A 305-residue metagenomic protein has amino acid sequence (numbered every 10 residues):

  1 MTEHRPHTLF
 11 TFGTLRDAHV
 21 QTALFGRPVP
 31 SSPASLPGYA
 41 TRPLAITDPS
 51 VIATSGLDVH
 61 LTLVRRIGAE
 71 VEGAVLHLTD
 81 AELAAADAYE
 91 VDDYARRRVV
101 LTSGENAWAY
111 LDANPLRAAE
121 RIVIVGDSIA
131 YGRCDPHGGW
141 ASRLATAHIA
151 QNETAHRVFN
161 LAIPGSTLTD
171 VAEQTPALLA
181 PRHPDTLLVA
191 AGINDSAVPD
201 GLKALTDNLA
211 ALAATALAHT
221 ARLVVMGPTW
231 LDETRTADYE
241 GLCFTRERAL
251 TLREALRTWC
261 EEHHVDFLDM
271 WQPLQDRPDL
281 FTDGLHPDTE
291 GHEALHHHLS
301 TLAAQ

Functional and structural regions predicted by a protein language model:
T2-R121: Glycine-aromatic micro-motifs
T11, I124-V125, N160, V225 (+1 more regions): A structural signal for the hydrophobic beta-strands that form the central parallel beta-sheet of Rossmann-like
L15, D127-S128, I193: Active-site metal-binding loops of divalent metal-dependent hydrolases
D17, A130, Q272: Short, glycine/acidic-enriched loop or turn micro-motifs at the edges of active sites
L63-G68, I124, T186-G192: Short, basic/glycine-rich phosphate-binding loops at helix/coil junctions that contact nucleotide phosphates
N114-P164, Q174-H183: Serine-esterase "nucleophile elbow" of acetyl-processing enzymes
T146, T154, A172-Q305: Alpha-helical cap/lid subdomain in secreted, periplasmic, or secretory-pathway luminal O-acyl-processing enzymes
F159-T169, A197, E240: Acidic/histidine-rich helix-loop elements that form or flank divalent-metal/phosphate-binding sites at the catalytic
